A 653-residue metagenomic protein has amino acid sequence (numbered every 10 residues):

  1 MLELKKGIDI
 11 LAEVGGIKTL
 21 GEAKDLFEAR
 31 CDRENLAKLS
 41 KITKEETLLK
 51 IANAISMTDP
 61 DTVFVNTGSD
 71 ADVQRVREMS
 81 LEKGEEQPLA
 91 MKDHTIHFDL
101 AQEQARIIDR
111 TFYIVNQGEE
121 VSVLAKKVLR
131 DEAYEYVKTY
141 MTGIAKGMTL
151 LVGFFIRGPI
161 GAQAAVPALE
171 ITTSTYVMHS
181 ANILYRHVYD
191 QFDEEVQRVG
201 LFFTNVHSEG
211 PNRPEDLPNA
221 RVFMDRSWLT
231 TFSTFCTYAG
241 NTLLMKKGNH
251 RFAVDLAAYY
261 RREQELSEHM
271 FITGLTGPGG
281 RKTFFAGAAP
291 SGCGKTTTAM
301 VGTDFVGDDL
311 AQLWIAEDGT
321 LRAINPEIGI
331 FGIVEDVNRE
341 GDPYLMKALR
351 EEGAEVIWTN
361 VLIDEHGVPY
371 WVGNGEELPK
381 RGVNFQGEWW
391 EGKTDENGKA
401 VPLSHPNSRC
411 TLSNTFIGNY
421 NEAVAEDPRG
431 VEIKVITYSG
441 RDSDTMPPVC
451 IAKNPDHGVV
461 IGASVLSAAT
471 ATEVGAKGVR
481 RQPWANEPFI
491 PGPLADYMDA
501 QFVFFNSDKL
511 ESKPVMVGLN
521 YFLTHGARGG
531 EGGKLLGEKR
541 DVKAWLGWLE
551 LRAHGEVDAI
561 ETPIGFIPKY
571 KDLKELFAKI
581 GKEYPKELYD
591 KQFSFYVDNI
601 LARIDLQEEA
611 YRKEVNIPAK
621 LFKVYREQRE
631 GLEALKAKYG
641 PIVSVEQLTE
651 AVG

Functional and structural regions predicted by a protein language model:
L2-V199: N-terminal accessory targeting/assembly segments
E3-D9, D32-E34, Q87-K92, L100-A101 (+5 more regions): Conserved NTP phosphate-binding and transfer environment spanning the P-loop NTPase/kinase superfamily
D70-A71, G158-I160, Y259, T276-G280 (+7 more regions): Short, glycine-/Ser/Thr-/acidic-enriched flexible segments
Y134-A164, T237-D255, Y260, V401-S404 (+1 more regions): Extended, Lys/Arg-enriched charged tracts that mediate electrostatic binding to polyanionic substrates
Q163-T175, V254, A258, H269 (+2 more regions): Conserved, well-ordered active-site substructure
E194-H269: Charged, amphipathic alpha-helical linker segments immediately N-terminal to NTP-binding catalytic cores
Q264-S267, T273-K282: Phosphate-binding P-loop
G277-E365: Catalytic or ion-translocation cores adjacent to nucleophile or general acid/base/metal-coordination motifs in diverse
